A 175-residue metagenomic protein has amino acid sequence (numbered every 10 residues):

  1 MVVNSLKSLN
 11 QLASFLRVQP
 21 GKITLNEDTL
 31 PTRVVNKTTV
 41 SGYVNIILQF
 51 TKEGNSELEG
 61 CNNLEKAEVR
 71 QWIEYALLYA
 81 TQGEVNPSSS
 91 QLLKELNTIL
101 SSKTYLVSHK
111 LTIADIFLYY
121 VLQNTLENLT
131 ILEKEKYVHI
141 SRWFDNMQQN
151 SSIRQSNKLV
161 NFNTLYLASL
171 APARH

Functional and structural regions predicted by a protein language model:
M1-L106, Q123-N128, R174: GST-like domain detector, emphasizing the conserved glutathione-binding G-site in the N-terminal thioredoxin-like
K22, H109, S156-N157: A generic structural-conservation signal
N26-L30, L64, E135-H139, N157-L165: Short amphipathic alpha-helical segments embedded in low-complexity Lys/Glu-rich regions
V69-Y79, I140-R154: Short, mixed-charge aromatic SLiMs
I73, F117-Y120, N157: Residues that form ligand- and interface-recognition hot spots within folded domains
L106-L129, K136-Q149: GST superfamily/GST-like fold recognition
S152-I153, K158-H175: C-terminal helix/juxtamembrane-tail motif
